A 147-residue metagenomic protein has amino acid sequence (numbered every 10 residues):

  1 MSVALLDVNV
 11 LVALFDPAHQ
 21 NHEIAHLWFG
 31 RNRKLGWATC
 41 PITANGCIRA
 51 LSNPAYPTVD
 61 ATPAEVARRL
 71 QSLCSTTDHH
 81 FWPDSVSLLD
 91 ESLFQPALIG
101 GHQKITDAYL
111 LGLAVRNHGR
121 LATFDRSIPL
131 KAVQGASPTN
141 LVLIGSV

Functional and structural regions predicted by a protein language model:
M1-T39, L51-R68, A136, V147: Short, well-structured N-terminal submotif of metal-dependent ribonuclease cores
V3, V86-G100, L111-V147: Acidic, PIN/NYN-like endoribonuclease modules and their adjacent C-terminal/linker elements
L11, A44-C47, I128-P129: A generic structural signal for short hydrophobic patches within well-formed alpha-helices
P17, P41-N45, A67-I99: Acidic catalytic patch
N32, L73-C74, A114: A generic structural signal for well-ordered alpha-helical segments
G36, D78-H80, T139-V142: Conserved beta-strand segments of alpha/beta enzyme cores
C40, T106, F124: Replace "coordinates the UDP/GDP/TDP-sugar" with "coordinates nucleotide-activated sugar donors
